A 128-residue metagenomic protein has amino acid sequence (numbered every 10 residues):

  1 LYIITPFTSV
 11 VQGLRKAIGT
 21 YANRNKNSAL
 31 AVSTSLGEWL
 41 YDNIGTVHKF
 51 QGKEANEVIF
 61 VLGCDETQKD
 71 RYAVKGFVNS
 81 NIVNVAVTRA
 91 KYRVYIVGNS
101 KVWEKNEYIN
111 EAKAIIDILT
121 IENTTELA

Functional and structural regions predicted by a protein language model:
L1-I44: Conserved helicase motor "Helicase C" RecA-like lobe of SF1/SF2 P-loop NTPases
Y2, P6, F50, Y72-K75: Short, contiguous acidic/charged loop-to-helix segments that flank catalytic cores in large enzymes
I4, I59-V61, V87, Y95: Structural motif
T8-V10, K49-Q51, C64-E66, K101-V102: Short, glycine-/Ser/Thr-/acidic-enriched flexible segments
I18-A22, T67-A128: Helicase C-terminal subdomain and adjacent C-terminal extension
S28-V58, D65-Q68: Conserved motor-coupling elements within RecA-like helicase/translocase cores
